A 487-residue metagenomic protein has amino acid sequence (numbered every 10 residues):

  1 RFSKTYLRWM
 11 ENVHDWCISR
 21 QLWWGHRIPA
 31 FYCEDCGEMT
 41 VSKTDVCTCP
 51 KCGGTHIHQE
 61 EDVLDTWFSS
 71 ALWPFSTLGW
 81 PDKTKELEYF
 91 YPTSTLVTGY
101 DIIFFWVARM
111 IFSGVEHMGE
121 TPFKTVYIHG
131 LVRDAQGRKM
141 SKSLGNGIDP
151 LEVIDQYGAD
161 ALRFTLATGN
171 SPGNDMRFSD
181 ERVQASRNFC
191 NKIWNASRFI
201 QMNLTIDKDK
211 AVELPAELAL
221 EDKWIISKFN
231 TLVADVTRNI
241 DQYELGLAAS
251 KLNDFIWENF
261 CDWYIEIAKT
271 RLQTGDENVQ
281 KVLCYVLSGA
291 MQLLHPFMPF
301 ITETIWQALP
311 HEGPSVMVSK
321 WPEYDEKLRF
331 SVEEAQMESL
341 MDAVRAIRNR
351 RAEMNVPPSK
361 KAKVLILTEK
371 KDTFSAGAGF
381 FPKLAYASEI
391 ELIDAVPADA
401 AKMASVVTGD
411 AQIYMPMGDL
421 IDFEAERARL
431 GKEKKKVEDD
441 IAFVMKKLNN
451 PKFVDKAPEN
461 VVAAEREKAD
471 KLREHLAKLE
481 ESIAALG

Functional and structural regions predicted by a protein language model:
R1-S3, P92-I102: The substrate-binding groove and active-site-proximal loops of carbohydrate-active enzymes, especially glycoside
T5-F68, L72, E116-D155, A159 (+2 more regions): Feature 926 captures the class I aminoacyl-tRNA synthetase adenylation module centered on the KMSKS loop
T77-D82: Cytochrome P450 core scaffold surrounding the K-helix E-X-X-R motif and the conserved "meander" helix-loop region
T84-V97, S113-G114: Internal mixed beta-strand/loop scaffold within catalytic domains of large alpha/beta enzymes
F112-E116, N170: Generic short alpha-helical segment signal, independent of protein family or function, capturing local helix propensity
F164-T165, G169: Non-catalytic, structured segments within soluble enzyme domains
